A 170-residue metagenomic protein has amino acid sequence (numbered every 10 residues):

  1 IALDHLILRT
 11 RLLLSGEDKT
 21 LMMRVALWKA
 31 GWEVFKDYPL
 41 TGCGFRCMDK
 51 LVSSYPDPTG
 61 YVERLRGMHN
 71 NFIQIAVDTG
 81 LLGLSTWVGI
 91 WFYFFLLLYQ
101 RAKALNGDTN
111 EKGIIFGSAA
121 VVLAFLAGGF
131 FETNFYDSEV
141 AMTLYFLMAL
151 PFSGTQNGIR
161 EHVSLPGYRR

Functional and structural regions predicted by a protein language model:
I1-A2: Hydrophobic alpha-helical segments of polytopic membrane proteins
H5, C47, G67, S118 (+1 more regions): Generic alpha-helical secondary structure signal
L14-K29, T41-T79: Long extracytoplasmic/lumenal interhelical loops at the membrane interface of multi-pass membrane proteins
F35: Conserved short C-terminal alpha-helix that flanks the catalytic cleft of nucleotide-sugar-dependent
S54-Y55, L97-Q100, G129: Transmembrane helix-loop junction
T79-L123: Hydrophobic transmembrane alpha-helices and their immediate junctions
I115-R170: Transmembrane alpha-helices of multi-pass inner-membrane enzymes
